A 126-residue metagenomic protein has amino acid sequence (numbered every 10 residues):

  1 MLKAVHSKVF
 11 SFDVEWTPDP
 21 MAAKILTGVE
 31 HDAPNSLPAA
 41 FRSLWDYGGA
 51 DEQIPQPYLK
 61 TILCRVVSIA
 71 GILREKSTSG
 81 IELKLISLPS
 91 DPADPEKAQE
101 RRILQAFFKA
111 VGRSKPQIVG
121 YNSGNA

Functional and structural regions predicted by a protein language model:
M1-C64: Entry/capping segment at the start of metal-dependent catalytic domains with acidic active-site entry clusters
L2, G71-A126: Conserved DEDDh/DEDDy metal-dependent 3′-5′ exonuclease domain
F10-S11, A70-I72: Short, conserved beta-strand segments within well-ordered enzyme catalytic domains that often line or immediately flank
E15, R65, N122-A126: Residue-level signal for functionally critical sites in structured catalytic/ligand-binding pockets
T61-S68, S77-S79: A metal-dependent, Asp-based hydrolase signature
